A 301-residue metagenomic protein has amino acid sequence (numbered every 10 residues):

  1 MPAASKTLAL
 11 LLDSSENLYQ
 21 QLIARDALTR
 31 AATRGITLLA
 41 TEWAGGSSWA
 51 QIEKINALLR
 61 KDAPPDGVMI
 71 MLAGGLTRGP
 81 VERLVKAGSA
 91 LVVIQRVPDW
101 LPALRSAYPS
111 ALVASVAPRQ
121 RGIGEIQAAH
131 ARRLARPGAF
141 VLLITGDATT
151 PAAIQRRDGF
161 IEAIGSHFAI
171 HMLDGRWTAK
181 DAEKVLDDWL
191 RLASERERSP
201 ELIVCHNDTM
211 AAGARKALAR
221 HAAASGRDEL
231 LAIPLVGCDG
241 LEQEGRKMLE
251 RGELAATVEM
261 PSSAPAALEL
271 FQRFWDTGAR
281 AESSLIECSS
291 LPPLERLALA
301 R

Functional and structural regions predicted by a protein language model:
A4, I144, A163-I164, E259-R301: Hinge/cleft segment of the Venus flytrap/periplasmic-binding protein
T7-D26, R30, L39-I55, D62 (+3 more regions): Extracytoplasmic "Venus flytrap"
S14, A44-S47, Q95-W100, G146-T149 (+1 more regions): Short glycine-enriched loops at secondary-structure junctions
Y19-R34, I123-Q127, P151-F168, D181 (+2 more regions): Short, solvent-exposed amphipathic alpha-helices that sit in or adjacent to ligand/effector-binding or catalytic
A31-S48, F140-L143, I164-E183, L231-A232: Short beta-strand elements in bilobed, periplasmic/extracellular small-molecule ligand-binding domains
G67-A87, F160, H171, G175-R246: Hydrophobic alpha-helical
P80-G122, E242-E250: Flexible loop/hinge segments that line or gate small-molecule binding clefts
V113-V141, A182, G240-G245, M260-D276: Hydrophobic alpha-helical segments within soluble ligand-binding/sensing domains
